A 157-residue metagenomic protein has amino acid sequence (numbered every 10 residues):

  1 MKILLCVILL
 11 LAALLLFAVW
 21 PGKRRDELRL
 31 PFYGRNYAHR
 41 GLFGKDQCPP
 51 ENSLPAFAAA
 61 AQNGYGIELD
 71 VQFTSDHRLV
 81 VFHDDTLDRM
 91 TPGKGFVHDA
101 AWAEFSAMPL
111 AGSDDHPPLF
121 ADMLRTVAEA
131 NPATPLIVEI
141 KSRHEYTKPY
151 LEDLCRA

Functional and structural regions predicted by a protein language model:
K2-A157: Phosphate-group recognition and catalysis centered on beta-loop-alpha active-site segments
